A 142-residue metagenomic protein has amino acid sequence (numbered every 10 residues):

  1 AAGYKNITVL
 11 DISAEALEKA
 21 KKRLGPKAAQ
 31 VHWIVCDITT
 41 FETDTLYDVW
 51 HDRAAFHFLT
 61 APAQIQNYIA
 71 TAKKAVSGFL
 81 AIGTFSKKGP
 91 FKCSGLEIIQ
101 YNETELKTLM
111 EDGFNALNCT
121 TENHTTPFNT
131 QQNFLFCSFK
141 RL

Functional and structural regions predicted by a protein language model:
A1-T45, L59-L142: Class I (Rossmann-like) S-adenosyl-L-methionine-dependent methyltransferase catalytic domain, capturing the SAM-binding
H51: A conserved beta-strand element that flanks and buttresses the S-adenosyl-L-methionine
A54-F58: Short catalytic micro-motifs in class I SAM-dependent methyltransferases
